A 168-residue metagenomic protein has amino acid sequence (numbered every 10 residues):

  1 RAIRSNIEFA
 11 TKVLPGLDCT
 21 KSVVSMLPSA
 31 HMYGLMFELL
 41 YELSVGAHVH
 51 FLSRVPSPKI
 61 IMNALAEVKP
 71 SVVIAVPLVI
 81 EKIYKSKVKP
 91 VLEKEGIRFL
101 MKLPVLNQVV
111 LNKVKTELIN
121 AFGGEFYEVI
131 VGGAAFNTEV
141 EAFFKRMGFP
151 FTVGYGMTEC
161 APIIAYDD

Functional and structural regions predicted by a protein language model:
R1: Conserved AMP-binding/adenylate-forming core of the ANL superfamily
R4-S22, S29-E117, R146, P150: Conserved AMP-binding/adenylation subdomain of ANL enzymes
S22-M26, E128-I130: Extended hydrophobic secondary-structure segments that form protein cores and membrane-embedded regions
G46, G133, G156: Conserved G/P- and acidic residue-centered "switch" motifs that form tight phosphate/ATP-binding loops in soluble
R54-P56, G156-E159: Short, acidic/turn-prone active-site loops that include or flank metal/cofactor- and phosphate-binding residues
L103-E141: Alpha-helix-centered segments that form part of catalytic cores
F136, K145-F149, M157-D168: Active-site loops of AMP-binding adenylate-forming
